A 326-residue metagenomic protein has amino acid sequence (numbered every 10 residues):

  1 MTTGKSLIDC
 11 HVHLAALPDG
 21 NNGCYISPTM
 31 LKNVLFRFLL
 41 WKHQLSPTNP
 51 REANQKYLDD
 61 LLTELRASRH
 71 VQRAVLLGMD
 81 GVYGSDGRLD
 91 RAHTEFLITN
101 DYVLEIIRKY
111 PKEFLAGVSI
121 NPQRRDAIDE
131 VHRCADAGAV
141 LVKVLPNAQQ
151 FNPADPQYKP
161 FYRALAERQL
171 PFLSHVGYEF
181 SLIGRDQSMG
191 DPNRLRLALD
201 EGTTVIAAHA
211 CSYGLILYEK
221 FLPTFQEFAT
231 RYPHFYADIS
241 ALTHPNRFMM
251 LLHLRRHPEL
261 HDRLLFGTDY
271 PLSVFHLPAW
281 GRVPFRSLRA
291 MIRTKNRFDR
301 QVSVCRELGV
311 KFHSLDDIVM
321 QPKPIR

Functional and structural regions predicted by a protein language model:
M1-L77, Y83-T94, V302, F312 (+2 more regions): An N-terminally biased module of ancient metal coordination in phosphate/nucleic-acid-related enzymes
I8-V12, A74-L77, F114-V118, V142-V144 (+4 more regions): Hydrophobic faces of well-ordered beta-strands that scaffold small-molecule active sites in alpha/beta enzyme cores
H13-P18, G81-G84, P122-D126, Q149 (+4 more regions): Active-site environment of divalent metal-dependent phosphoester hydrolases
C24-I26, L45-R51, Y83-E95, S181-M189 (+2 more regions): Short, flexible/disordered intra-domain loops and linkers
T48-L62, H93-L104, S188-N193, E219-F225 (+2 more regions): Well-ordered, non-membrane alpha-helical segments in soluble/globular domains
M79-Q187: Active-site gating/metal-coordination segments in enzymes
R125-A135, P153-F161, I183-L199, L215-A229 (+1 more regions): Distinct, well-ordered alpha-helical segments
C211-R326: H/E-rich (His + Asp/Glu) clusters that bind or coordinate divalent metals
